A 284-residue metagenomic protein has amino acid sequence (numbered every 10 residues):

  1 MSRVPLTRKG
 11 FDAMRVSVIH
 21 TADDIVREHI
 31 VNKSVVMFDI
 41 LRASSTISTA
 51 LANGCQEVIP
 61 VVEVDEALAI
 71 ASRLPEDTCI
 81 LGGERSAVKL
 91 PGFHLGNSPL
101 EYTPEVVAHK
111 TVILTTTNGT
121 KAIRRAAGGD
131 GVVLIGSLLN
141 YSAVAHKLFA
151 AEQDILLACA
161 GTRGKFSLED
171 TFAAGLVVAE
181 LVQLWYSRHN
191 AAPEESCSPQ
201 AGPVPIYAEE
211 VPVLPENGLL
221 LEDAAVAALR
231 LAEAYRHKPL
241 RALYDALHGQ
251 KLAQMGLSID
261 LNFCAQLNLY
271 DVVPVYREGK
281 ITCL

Functional and structural regions predicted by a protein language model:
M1-P5, N190-P212: Intrinsic disorder/low-complexity segments
R8-I40: Non-transmembrane, aqueous-exposed alpha-helical and coiled segments at domain scale
R15-S17, K33-V36, Q56-I59, T78-L81 (+5 more regions): Structural motif
V18-I25, A43-C55, D65-V112, T120 (+1 more regions): Residues that scaffold, gate, or flank divalent-cation-dependent active/transport sites
H94-K121, R125-V132, H146, A151 (+2 more regions): Long, charged alpha-helical interface segments
T116-N118, S137, L157-G161: Short, structured patches in soluble enzyme cores that scaffold and shape functional sites
L156-T162, W185, L220: Glycine-rich anion-binding loop/nest that anchors nucleotide
L157, S167-L168: Gly/His-enriched, cation/cofactor- and phosphate-binding structural elements
